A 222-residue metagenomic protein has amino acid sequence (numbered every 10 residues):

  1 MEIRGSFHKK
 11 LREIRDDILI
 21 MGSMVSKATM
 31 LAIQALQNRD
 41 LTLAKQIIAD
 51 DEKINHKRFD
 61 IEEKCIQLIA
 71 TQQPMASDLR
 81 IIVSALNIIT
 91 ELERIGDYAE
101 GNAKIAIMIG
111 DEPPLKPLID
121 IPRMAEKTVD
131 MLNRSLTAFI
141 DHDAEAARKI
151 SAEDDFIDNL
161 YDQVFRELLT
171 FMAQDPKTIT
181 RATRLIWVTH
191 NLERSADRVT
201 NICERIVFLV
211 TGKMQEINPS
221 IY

Functional and structural regions predicted by a protein language model:
M1-Y222: Cytosolic, long alpha-helical scaffolding segments
